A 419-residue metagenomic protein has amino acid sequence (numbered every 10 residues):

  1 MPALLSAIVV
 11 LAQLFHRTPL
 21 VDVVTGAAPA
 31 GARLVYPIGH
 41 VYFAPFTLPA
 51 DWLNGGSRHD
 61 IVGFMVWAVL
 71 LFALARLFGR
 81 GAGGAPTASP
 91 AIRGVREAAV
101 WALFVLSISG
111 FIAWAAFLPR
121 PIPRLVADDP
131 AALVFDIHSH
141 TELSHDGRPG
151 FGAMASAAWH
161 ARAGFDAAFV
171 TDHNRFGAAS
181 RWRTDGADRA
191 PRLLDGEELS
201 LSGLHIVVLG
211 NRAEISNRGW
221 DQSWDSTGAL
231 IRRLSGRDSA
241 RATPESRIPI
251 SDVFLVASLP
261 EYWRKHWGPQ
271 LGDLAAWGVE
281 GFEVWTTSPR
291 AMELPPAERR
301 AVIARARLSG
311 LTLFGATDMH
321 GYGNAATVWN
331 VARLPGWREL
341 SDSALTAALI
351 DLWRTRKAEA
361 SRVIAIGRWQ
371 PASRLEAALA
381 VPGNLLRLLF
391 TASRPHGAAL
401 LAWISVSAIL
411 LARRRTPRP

Functional and structural regions predicted by a protein language model:
M1-F135, S202-S216, R237-I250, W263-P419: Charged catalytic cores and adjacent phosphate/nucleic-acid-binding surfaces used for phosphate/nucleic-acid chemistry
R120-A167, R181: Membrane-interface segments at or immediately adjacent to transmembrane helices that form the boundary between
V134-S139, F165-H173, L194-E197, L255-P260 (+2 more regions): Active-site neighborhood of phospho(di)ester-bond hydrolases with catalytic His/Asp-centered motifs
G147, R175-G186, P269-Q270, P295: Metal-dependent catalytic neighborhoods of phosphoester/phosphodiester hydrolases
S156-A163, I231-L234, L274, A306: Generic structural signal for hydrophobic
A179-L194, V302, L311: Short acidic, glycine/proline-enriched helix-loop-strand junctions
R183, G228-D238, D252-V256, I303-R307: Surface-exposed amphipathic alpha-helices with a cationic face
D188-R233: Substrate-binding cleft of extracellular glycoside hydrolase catalytic domains
